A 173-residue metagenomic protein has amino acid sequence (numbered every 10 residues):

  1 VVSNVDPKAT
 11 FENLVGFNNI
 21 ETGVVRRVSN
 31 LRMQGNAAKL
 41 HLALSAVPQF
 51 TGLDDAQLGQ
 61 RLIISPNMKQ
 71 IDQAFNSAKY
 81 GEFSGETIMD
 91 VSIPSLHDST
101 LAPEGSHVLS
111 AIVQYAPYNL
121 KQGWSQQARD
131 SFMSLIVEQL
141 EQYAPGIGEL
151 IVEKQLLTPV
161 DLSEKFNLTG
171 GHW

Functional and structural regions predicted by a protein language model:
V1-N4, W173: Short intrinsically disordered, low-complexity coil segments enriched in acidic
S3-A102: Mid-domain catalytic core of redox enzymes that form a hydrophobic substrate pocket/lid adjacent to a catalytic redox
V5-T10, A37, E86, Q127 (+3 more regions): Generic recognition of stable, solvent-exposed alpha-helical segments in well-folded globular domains
K8-N13, A43-S45, A74, P103-L135: Conserved FAD/dinucleotide-binding core of flavoprotein oxidoreductases
F50, G123-S125, V160: Tryptophan-centered motif/residue detector
S65, S84-S92, G146-W173: A glycine-rich dinucleotide-binding beta-alpha-beta segment and adjacent secondary-structure elements that constitute
L140: Structured binding elements
